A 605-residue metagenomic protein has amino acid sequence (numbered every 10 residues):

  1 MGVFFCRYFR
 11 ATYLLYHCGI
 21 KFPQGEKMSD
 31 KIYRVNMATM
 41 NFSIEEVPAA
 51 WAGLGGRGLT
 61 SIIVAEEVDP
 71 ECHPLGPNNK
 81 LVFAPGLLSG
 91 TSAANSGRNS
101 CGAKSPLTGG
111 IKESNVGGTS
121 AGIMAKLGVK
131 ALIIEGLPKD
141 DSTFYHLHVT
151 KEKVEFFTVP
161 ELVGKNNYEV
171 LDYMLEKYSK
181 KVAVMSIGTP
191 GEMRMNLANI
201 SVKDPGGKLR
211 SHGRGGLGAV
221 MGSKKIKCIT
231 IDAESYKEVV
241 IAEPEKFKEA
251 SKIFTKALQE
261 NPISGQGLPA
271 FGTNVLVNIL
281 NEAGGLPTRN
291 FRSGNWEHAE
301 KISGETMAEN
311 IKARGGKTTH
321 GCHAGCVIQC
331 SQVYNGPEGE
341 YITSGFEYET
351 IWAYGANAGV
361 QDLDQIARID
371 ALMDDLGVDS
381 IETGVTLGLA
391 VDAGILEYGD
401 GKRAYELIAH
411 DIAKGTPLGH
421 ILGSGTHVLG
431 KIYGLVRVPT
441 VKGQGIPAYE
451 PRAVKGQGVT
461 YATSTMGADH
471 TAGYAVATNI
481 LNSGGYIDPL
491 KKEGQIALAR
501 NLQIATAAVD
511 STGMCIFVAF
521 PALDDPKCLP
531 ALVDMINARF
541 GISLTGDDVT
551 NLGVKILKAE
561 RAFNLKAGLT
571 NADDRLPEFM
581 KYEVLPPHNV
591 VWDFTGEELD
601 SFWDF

Functional and structural regions predicted by a protein language model:
F4-F5, G419: Generic alpha-helix initiation/capping and coil-helix boundary signal
A11-T12: Ala/Thr-enriched low-complexity intrinsically disordered regions
F22, E26, L175-M185, T189-G215 (+1 more regions): Extended C-terminal regions of large enzymes
F22-R214, G218, S223-I229, A233-E238 (+2 more regions): Protein-protein interaction/assembly regions in multi-subunit complexes
